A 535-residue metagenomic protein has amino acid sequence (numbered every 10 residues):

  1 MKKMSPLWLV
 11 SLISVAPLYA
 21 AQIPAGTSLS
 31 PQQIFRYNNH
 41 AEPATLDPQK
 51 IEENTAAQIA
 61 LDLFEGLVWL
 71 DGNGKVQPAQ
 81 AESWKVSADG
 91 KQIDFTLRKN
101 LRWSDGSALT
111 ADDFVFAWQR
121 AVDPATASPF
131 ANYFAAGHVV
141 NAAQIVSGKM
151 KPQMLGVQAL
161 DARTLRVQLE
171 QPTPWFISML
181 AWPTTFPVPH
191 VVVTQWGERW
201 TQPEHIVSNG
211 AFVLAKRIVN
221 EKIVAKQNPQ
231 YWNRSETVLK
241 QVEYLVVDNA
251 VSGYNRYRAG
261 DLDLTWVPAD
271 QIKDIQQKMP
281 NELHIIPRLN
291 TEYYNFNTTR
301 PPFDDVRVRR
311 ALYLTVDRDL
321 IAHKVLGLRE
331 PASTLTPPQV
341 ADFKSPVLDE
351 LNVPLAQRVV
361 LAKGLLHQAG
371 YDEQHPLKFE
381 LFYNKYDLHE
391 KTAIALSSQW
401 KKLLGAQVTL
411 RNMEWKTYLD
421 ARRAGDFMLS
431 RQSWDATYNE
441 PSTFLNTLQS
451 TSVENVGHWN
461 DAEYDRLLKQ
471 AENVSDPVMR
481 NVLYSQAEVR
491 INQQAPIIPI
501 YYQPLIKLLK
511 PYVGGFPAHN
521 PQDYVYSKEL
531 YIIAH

Functional and structural regions predicted by a protein language model:
I23, N38-A88, H205-S208: N-terminal lobe/hinge region of extracytoplasmic solute-binding protein
I23, S28, Q158, L355 (+4 more regions): Extracytoplasmic/peripheral linker and loop segments enriched in polar/acidic and small residues with frequent Thr/Pro
E82-Y133, R166, R256, P302: Aromatic- and charge-enriched surface segment that lines or borders ligand/interaction sites
V140-Q144, G148-Q158, A162-R163, Q168-Q241 (+3 more regions): Gly/Pro-rich hinge or "lid" segments in bacterial periplasmic/extracellular proteins
A215-K226, E243-R300, H323: Extracellular/periplasmic solute-recognition and catalytic clefts
V219, V359, K363-A436, T451 (+2 more regions): Ligand/substrate-recognition segments at binding pockets and active sites
E330-Q368, Y386-K391: Structural transition elements
K507-H535: Long beta-strand-rich cores associated with HINT superfamily self-processing modules
